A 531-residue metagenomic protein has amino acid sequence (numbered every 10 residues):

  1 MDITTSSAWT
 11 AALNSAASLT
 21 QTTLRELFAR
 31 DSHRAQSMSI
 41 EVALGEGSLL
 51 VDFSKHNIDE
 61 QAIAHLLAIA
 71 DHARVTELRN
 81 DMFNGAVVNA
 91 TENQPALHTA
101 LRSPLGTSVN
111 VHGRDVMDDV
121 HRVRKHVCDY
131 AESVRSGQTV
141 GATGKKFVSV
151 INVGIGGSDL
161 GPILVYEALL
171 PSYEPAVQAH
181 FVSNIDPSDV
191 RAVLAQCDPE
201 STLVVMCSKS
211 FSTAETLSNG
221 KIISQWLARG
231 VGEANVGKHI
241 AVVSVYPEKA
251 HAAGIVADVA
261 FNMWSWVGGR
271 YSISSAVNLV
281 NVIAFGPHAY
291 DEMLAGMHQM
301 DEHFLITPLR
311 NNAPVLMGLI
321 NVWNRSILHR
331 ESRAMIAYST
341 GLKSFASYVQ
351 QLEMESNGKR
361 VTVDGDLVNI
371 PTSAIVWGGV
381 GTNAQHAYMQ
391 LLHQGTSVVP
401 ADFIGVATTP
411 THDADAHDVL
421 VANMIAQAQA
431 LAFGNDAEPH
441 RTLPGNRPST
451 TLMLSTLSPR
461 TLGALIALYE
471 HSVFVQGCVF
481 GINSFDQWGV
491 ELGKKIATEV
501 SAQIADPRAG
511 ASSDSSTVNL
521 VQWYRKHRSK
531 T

Functional and structural regions predicted by a protein language model:
I3-A8, A12-T143, V419-V421, Q429-F433 (+2 more regions): Extended, charge-enriched "interface" segments that sit outside catalytic cores
Q36-M38, L160-I163, V190-R191, A214-T216 (+6 more regions): Short helix/loop capping segments that flank catalytic or ligand/cofactor-binding pockets
D129-G137, T143-T307, E499: Glycine-rich phosphate-binding loops that contact phosphosugars or nucleotide phosphates
S149-G154, V204-S210, S332-S339, I375-V376 (+1 more regions): Short glycine-rich or small-residue beta-strand-to-loop segments that form or flank ligand, phosphate, metal/Fe-S
R229-D413, G445, L492-S501, A505-T531: Active-site phosphate/pyrophosphate-binding segments
P410-R441: Acidic, Ser/Thr-rich peripheral helices and adjacent loops at domain boundaries
A430-T451, L462, H471: Generic long, charged, amphipathic alpha-helical segments
T450-P507, S513-S529: C-terminal helical/tail subdomains of lipid-metabolizing enzymes
